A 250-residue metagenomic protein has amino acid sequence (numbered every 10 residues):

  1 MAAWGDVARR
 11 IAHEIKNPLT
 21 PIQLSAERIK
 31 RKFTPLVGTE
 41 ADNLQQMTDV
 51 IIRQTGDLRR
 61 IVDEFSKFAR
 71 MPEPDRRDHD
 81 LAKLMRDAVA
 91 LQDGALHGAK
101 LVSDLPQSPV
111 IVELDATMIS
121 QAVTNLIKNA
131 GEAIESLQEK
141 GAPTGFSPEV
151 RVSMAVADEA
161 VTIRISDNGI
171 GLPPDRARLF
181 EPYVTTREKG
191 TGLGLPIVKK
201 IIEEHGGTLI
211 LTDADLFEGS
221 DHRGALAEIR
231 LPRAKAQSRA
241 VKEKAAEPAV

Functional and structural regions predicted by a protein language model:
M1-E14, P72: Conserved HAMP-HisKA connector
A8, G194, V198: Short alpha-helical Gxxx[C/S/T] motif in the catalytic ATP-binding
L19-G56, R76, E139: Histidine phosphotransfer helical core of two-component systems
D75-V89: A conserved beta-strand-to-alpha-helix junction within the catalytic ATP-binding
K100-V110: Conserved catalytic submotifs in the C-terminal HATPase_c
G131-D158, A214-D221: ATP-lid-like helix-loop hinge signature
L172-Y183: Short conserved segment of the HATPase_c
I202-E203: Detector for a conserved hydrophobic position within an alpha-helical segment of the HATPase_c
